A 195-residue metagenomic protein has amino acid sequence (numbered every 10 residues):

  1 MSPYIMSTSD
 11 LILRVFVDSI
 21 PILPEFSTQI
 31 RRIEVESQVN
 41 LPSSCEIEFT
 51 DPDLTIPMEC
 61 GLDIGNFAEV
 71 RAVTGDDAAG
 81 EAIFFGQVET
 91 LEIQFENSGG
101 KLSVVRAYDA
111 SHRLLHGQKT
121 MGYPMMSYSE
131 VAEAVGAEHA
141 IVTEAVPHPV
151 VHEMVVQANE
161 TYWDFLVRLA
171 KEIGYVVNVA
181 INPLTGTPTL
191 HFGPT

Functional and structural regions predicted by a protein language model:
M1-F67, S103-H112: Juxtamembrane "anchor/assembly" segments of surface/extracellular structural proteins
S2-P3, L102-V105, D109-S111, A145-T195: Short beta-strand-centered interaction patches in the first periplasmic/extracellular domains of large envelope
P3-I5, S37-V39, C60-L62, D76-A78 (+3 more regions): Generic marker of residues within folded, mature protein domains
I12, S44, F67-E69, I83-F85 (+3 more regions): Broad gene-expression machinery/nucleic-acid interaction feature
R31-S37, E89-E96, V179: Short amphipathic beta-strand and strand-loop transition segments with alternating hydrophobic
T55-V146, M154-V155: Surface-exposed cap/loop segments at beta↔alpha junctions
